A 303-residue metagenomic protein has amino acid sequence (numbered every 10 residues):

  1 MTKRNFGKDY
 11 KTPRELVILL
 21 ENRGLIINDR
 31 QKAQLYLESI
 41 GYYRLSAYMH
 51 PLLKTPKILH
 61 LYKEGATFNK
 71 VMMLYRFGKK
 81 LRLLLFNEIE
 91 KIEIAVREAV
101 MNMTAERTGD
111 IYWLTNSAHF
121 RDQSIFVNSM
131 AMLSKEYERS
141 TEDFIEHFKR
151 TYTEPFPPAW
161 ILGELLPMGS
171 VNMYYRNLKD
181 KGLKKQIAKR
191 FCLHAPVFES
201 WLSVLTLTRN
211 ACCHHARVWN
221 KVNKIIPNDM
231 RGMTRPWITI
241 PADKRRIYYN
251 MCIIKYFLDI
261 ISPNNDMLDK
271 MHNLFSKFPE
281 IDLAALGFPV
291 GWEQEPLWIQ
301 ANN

Functional and structural regions predicted by a protein language model:
M1-L207, W219-N303: Extended intrinsically disordered or low-complexity regions, especially N/C-terminal cytosolic tails and loops, rather
H215: Acidic/aromatic/glycine-rich contiguous surface patches that form carbohydrate-binding/processing clefts and analogous
